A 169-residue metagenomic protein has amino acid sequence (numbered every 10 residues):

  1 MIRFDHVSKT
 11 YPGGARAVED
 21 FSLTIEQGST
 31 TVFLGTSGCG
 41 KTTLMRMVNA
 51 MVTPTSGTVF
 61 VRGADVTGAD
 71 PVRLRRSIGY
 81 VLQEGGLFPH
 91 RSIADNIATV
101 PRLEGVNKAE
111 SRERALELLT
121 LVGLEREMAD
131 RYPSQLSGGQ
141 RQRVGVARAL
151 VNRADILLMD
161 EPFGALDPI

Functional and structural regions predicted by a protein language model:
N49: Helix-to-loop junction immediately C-terminal to a conserved catalytic motif
G57-D65, L74, R114: Conserved ABC transporter NBD signature motif
D65-G79, L103-A109: ABC ATPase NBD coupling module
A94-R102, R112, L116: Short helical segment in ABC ATPase nucleotide-binding domains corresponding to the A-loop/adjacent helical element
A109-E127: Conserved ABC ATPase "signature" region
Y132-L136, Q140: Conserved ABC ATPase signature
S134, N152, L158-M159: Conserved signature/switch motifs of ABC ATPase nucleotide-binding domains
V146: Hydrophobic anchor residue at the start of the ABC signature
